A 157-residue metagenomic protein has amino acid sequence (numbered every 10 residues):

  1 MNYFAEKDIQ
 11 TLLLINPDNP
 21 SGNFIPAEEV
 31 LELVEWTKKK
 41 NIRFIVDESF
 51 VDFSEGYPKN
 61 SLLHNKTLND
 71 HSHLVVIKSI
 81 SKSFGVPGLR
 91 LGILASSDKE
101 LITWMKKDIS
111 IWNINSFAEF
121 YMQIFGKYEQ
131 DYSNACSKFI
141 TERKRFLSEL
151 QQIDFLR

Functional and structural regions predicted by a protein language model:
M1-D8, P20-F44, E48-S83: Active-site pre-lysine segment of PLP-dependent enzymes
T11-I15, I45, I93-A95: Structural motif
L14, I42, V86: Functionally critical, cavity-lining and gating residues within the transmembrane helices of 12-TM secondary
P17-P20, I114: Proline-centered helix-kink/hinge sites
H73-F155: PLP-dependent aminotransferase class I/II
